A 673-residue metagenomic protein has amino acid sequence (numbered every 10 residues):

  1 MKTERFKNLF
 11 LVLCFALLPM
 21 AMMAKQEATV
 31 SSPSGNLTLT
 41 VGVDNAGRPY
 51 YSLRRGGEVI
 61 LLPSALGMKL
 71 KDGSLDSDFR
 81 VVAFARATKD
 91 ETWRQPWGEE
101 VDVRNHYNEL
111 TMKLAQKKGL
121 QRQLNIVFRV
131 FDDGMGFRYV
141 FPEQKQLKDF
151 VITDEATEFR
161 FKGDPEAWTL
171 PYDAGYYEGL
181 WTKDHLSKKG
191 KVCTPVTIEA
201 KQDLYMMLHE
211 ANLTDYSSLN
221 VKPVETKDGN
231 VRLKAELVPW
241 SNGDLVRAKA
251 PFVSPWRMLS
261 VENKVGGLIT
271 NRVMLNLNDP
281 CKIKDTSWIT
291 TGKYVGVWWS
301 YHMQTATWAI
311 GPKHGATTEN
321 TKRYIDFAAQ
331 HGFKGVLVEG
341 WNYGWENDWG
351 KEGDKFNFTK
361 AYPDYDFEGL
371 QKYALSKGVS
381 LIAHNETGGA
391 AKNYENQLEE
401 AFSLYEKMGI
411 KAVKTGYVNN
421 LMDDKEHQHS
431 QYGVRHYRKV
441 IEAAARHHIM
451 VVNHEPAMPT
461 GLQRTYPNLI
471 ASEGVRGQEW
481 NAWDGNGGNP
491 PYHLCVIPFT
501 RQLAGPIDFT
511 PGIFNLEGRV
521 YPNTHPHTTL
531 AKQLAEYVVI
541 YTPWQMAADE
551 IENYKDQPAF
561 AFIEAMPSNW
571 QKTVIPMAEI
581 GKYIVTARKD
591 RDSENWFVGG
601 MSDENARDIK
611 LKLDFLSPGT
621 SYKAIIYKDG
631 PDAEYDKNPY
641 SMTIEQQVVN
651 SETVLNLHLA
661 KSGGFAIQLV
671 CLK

Functional and structural regions predicted by a protein language model:
K2-L11: Bacterial N-terminal signal peptides that target proteins for export
F10-P19: Bacterial N-terminal signal peptides
E27-K284: N-terminal accessory beta-strand-rich subdomains and adjacent acidic, glycine-rich linkers that precede catalytic cores
M112, D549-F597, M601, D632-Y640: Glycan-recognition and catalytic regions of carbohydrate-active enzymes
K249-F327, H331, G335: An acidic-aromatic substrate-binding cleft motif
G340-R519, N523-H525: Aromatic- and carboxylate-enriched substrate-binding clefts and catalytic-loop regions of carbohydrate-active enzymes
I580-K623, F665-A666: Carbohydrate-binding surface patches
Q646-K673: C-terminal beta-strand-rich structural cap/linker in extracellular carbohydrate-active enzymes
